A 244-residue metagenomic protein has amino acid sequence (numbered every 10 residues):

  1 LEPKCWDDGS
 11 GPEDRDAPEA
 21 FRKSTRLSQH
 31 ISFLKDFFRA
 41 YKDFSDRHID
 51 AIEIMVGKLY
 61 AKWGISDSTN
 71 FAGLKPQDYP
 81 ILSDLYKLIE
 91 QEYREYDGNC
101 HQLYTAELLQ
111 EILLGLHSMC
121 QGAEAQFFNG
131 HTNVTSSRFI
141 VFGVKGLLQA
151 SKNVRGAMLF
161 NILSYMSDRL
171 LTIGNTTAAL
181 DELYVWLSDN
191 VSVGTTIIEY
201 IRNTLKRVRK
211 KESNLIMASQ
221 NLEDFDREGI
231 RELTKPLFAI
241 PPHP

Functional and structural regions predicted by a protein language model:
P3-S213: P-loop NTPase motor domains
D181-E182, N203, K210-S213, M217-F225 (+2 more regions): Conserved H-loop
S188, D224-R227: Switch/connector loops and helix/strand junctions flanking conserved nucleotide-binding motifs in nucleotide-processing
